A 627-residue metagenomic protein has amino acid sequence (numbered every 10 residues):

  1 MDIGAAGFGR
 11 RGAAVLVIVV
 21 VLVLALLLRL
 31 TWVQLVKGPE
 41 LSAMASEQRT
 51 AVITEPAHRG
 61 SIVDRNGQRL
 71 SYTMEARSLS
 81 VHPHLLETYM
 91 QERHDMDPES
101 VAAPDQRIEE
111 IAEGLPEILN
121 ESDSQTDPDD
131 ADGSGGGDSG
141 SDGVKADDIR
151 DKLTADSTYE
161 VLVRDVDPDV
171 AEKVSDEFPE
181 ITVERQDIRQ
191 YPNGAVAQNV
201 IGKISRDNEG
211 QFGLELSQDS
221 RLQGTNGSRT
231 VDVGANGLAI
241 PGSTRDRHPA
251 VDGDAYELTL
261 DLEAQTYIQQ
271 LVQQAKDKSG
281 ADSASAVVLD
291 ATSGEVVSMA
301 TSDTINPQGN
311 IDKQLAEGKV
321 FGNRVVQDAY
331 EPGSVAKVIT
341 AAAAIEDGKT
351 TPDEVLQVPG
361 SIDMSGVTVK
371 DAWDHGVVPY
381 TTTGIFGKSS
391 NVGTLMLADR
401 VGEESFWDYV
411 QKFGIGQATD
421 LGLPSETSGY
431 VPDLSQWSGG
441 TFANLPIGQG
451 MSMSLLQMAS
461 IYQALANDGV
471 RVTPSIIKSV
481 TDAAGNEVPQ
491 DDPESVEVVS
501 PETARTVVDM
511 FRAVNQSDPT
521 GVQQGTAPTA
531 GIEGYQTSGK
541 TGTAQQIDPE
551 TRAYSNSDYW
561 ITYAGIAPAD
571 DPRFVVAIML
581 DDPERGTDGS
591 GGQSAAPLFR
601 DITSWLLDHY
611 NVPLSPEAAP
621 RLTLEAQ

Functional and structural regions predicted by a protein language model:
M1-G9, P56, D312-L315: Terminal targeting segments of Actinobacterial cell-envelope proteins
G4-E40: Hydrophobic alpha-helical transmembrane signal-anchor segments
R49, T54-H58, G280-S283, P474: Short, small/polar residue-rich loop motifs at catalytic or cofactor-binding pockets
T73-L85, S298-T304: Short beta->alpha transition motifs characteristic of CBS
S80-V81, L85, R107-E117, G137-G140 (+1 more regions): Small/polar-residue-rich segments within soluble enzyme cores
Y159, I240-A284: Conserved, well-ordered alpha-helix/loop/beta-strand core segments that scaffold catalytic motifs
A235-A239, S243-T244, A291-S334, I339-D582 (+2 more regions): Beta-lactam-recognizing serine transpeptidase/beta-lactamase-like catalytic domain environment
E487-D491, A596-Q627: Short, gly/Ser/Thr-rich active-site loops of penicillin-recognizing serine hydrolases
